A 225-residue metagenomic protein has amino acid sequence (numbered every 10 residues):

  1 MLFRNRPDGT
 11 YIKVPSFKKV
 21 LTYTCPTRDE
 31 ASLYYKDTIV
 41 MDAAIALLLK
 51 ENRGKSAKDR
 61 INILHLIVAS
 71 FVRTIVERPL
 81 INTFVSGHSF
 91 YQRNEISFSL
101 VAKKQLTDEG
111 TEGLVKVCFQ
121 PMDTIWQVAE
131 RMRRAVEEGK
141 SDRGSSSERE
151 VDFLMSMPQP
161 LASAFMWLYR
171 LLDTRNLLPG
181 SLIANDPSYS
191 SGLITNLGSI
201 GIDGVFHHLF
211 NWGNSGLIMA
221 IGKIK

Functional and structural regions predicted by a protein language model:
M1-K225: C-terminal catalytic/motor cores of large multi-domain enzyme assemblies
